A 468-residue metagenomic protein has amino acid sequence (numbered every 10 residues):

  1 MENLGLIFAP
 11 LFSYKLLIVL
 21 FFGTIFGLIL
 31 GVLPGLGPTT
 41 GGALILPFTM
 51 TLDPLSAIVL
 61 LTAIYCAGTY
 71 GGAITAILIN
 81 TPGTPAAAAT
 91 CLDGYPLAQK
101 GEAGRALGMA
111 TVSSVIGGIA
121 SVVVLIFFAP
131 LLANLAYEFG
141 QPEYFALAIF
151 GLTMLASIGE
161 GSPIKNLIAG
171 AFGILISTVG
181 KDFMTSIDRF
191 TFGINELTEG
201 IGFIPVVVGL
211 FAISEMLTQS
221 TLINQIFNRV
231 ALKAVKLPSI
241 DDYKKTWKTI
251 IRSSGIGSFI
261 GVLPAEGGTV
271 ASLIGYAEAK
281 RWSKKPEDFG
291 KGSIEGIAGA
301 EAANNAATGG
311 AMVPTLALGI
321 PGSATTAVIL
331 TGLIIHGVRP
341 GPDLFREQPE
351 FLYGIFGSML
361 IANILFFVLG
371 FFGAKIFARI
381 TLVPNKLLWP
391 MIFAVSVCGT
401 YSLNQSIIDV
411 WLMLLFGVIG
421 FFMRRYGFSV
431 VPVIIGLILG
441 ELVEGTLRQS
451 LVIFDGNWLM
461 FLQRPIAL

Functional and structural regions predicted by a protein language model:
M1-A57, P130, N134-Y137, D188-S293 (+4 more regions): Helix-loop-helix hairpins and the membrane-proximal interhelical loops of multi-pass alpha-helical transport proteins
T24-P38, G68-N80, L155-E160, S254-E266 (+3 more regions): Transmembrane alpha-helix interface/packing and boundary motifs in multi-pass membrane proteins, characterized by
L30-T39, I77-A87, A120-V124, I260-T269 (+4 more regions): Short helix-coil transition sites and intra-membrane helix breaks within transmembrane domains of multi-pass
P38-F48, L61, A76-P96, F127 (+6 more regions): Re-entrant/interfacial helical elements at transmembrane boundaries that shape and gate the permeation pathway
L55-V59, P96-S113, K284-I297, A324-A327 (+1 more regions): Membrane-interface alpha-helices at helix entry/exit sites of multi-pass transporters
Y65-A76, G83, S293-L318, G322 (+1 more regions): A structural-propensity feature for long, helix-poor, extended segments
C66-G71, V112-V124, I176, A298-A311 (+2 more regions): Membrane-embedded alpha-helical segments of transport systems, primarily multispan ion/solute transporters
G108-Q225, I335-A467: Membrane-embedded alpha-helical modules
